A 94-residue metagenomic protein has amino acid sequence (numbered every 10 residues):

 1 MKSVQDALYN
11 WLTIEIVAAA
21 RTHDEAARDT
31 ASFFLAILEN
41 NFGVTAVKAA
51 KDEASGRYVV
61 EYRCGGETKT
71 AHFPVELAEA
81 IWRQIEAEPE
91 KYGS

Functional and structural regions predicted by a protein language model:
M1-F42: Negatively charged, low-complexity tracts enriched in Asp/Glu with abundant Ser/Thr
K2, E90-S94: Short acidic DE-rich linear segments
S3-Q5, A27-R28, A36, D52 (+3 more regions): Generic detection of intrinsically disordered/low-complexity segments and helix-coil linkers/edges
V4, V17, V44-V47, V59-V60 (+1 more regions): Extended aliphatic helical segments
L35-V59, R63-G65: Amphipathic, interaction-prone secondary-structure segments
I37, N41, Q84, E88-K91: Conserved short hydrophobic interaction patches
E53-P89: Short, compact, well-ordered microdomains
